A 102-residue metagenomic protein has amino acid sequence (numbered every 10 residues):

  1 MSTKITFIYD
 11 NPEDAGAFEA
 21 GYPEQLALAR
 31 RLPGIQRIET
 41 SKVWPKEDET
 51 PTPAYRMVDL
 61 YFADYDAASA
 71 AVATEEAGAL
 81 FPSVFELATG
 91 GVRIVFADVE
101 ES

Functional and structural regions predicted by a protein language model:
M1-S102: Macromolecular interaction modules
